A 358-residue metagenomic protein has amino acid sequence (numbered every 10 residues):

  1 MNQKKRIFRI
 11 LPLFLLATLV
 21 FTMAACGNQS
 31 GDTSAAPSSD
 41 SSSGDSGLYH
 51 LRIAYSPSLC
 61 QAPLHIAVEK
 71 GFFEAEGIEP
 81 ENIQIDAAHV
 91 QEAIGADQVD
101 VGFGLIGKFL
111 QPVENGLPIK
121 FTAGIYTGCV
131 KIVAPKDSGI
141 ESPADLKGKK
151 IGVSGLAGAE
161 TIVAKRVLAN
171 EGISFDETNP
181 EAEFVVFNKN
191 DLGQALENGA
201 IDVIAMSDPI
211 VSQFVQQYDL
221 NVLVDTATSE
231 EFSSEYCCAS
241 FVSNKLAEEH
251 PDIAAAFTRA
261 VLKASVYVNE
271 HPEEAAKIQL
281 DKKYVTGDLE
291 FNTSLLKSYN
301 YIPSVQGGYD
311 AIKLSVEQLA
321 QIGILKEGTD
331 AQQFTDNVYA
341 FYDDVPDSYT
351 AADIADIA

Functional and structural regions predicted by a protein language model:
M1-H50, S348-A358: Short, low-complexity disordered leader/linker segments with a strong preference for bacterial N-terminal type II
A36, D40-V186, D202-D208, V222-D225 (+1 more regions): Short, glycine-/small- and polar/acidic-enriched structural segments that line small-molecule recognition paths
A62-I66, K70-G71, E92, A96 (+13 more regions): Solvent-exposed, polar/charged alpha-helical surfaces in well-ordered, non-transmembrane soluble domains, broadly
A75, D176, T228-S233, S298-Y309: Short, solvent-exposed loop/beta-turn-alpha elements that line the ligand-binding surface or hinge of extracytoplasmic
I106-G107, T178-E181, V185, N190-K282: Pocket-lining segment of extracytoplasmic ligand-binding domains
E248-E327: Secondary-structure end/capping motifs
L319-A358: Conserved C-terminal helix/tail region of periplasmic/extracytoplasmic solute-binding proteins
